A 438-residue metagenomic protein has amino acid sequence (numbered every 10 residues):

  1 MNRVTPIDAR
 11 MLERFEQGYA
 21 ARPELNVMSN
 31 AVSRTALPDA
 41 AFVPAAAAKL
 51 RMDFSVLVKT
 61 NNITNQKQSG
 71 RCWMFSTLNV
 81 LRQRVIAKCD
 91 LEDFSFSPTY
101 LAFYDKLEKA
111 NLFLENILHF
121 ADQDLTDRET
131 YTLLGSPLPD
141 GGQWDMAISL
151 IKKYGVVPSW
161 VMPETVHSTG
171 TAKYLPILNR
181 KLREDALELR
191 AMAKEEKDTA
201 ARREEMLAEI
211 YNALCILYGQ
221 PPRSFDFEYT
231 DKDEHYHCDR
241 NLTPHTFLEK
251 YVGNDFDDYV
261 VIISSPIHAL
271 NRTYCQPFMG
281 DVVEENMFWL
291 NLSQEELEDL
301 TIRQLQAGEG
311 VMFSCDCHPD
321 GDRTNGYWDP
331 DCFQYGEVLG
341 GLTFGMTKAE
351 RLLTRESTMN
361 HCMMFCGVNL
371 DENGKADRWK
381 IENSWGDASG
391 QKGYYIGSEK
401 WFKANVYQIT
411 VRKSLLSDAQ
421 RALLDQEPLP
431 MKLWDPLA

Functional and structural regions predicted by a protein language model:
N2-L25, L78, L91, E129 (+4 more regions): Bimodal feature
N2-N61: N-terminal regions that are enriched for targeting/export leaders and immediately downstream pro/stem segments
D8, A36-L37, S97, T243 (+4 more regions): Helix N-terminus capping/helix-initiation residues
K49-V311, E382, S389-K392, Y407: Active-site nucleophile-adjacent alpha helix/oxyanion-hole segment immediately C-terminal to the catalytic cysteine
C72, I151, L353, T358-G386: Catalytic nucleophile-His microenvironment captured as a short glycine-rich beta-strand/loop that brackets
Y104, S314-D316, V368, S384 (+1 more regions): Structured loops at beta-to-helix junctions and adjacent beta-edge loops in soluble globular domains
E284-N360: Long, positively charged binding patches that form subdomain-scale interaction surfaces for polyanionic ligands
D371-A438: Conserved catalytic-core surface of thiol
